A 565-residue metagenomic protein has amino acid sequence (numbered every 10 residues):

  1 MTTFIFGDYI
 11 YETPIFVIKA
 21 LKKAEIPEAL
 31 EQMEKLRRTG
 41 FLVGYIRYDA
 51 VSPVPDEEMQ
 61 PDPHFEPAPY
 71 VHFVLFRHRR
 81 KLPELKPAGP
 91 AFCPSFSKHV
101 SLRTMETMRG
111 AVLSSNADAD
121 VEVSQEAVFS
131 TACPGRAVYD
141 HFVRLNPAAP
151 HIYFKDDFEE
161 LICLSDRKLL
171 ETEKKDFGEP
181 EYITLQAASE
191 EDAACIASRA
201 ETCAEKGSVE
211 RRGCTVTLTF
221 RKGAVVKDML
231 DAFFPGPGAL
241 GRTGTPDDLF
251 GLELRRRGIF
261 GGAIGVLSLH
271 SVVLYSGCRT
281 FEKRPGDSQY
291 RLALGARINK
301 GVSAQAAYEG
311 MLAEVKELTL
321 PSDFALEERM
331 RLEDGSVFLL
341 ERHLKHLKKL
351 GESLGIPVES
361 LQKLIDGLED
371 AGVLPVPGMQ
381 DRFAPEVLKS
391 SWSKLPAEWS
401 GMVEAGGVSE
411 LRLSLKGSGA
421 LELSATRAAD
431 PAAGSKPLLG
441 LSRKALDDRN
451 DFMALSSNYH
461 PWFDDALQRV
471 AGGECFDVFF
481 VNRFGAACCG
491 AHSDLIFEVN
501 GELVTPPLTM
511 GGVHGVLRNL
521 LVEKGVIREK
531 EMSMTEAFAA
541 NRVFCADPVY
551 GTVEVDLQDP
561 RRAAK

Functional and structural regions predicted by a protein language model:
M1-P321, N482: Extended alpha-helical targeting/anchoring segments, especially N-terminal organellar/secretory targeting helices
K35-A50, V54-P55, R77, A313-A486 (+2 more regions): Conserved alpha/beta cores of soluble small-molecule-handling proteins
V71, S276-R279, L421, F476 (+2 more regions): Change "...and in nucleic-acid phosphodiester-cleaving endonucleases..." to "...and in nucleic-acid processing enzymes
L170-T172, K283, N299-S303, D430-G434 (+2 more regions): A short local loop/turn or secondary-structure capping micro-motif enriched for an aromatic residue
G244-D247, I259, S276, G490 (+2 more regions): Short amphipathic alpha-helical segments
G262, L495-F497: Gly/Pro-enriched, hydrophobic low-complexity segments that function as extracytoplasmic propeptides/linkers
A293, V504-L508: Short internal beta-strands
A486-D494: Short beta-strand/strand-turn micro-motif
